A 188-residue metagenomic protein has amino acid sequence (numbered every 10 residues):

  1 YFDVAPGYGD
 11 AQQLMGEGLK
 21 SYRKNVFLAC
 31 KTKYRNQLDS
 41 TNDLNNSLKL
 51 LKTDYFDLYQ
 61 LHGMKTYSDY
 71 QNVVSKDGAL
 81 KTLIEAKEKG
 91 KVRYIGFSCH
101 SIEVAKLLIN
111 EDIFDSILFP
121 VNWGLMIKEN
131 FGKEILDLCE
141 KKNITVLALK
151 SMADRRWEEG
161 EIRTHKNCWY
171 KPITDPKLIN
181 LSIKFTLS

Functional and structural regions predicted by a protein language model:
Y1-V26, E88: N-terminal binding-site loop/beta-alpha segment at the start of enzyme catalytic domains that lines or forms
F2, M15, L28, S47 (+5 more regions): Conserved, mostly hydrophobic/aromatic
D3-Q13, K33-S40, Y67, G124-E129: Acidic-and-aromatic substrate-binding clefts and catalytic sites of carbohydrate-active enzymes
Q12-L14, S40-L48, I102-A105, N130-E134: Alpha-helical scaffolding within the catalytic cores of extracellular/periplasmic polymer-degrading hydrolases
M15-N25, N45-D54, L108-D112, L138-K142: Acidic (Asp/Glu)-rich catalytic clusters
N25-N36, L58-G63: A short, structured active-site edge motif that brings together acidic residues
L48-Q71: Active-site groove signature of glycoside hydrolases
M64-S188: Beta/alpha (TIM)-barrel catalytic core signal, keyed to glycine-rich beta->alpha loops juxtaposed to Asp/Glu that bind
